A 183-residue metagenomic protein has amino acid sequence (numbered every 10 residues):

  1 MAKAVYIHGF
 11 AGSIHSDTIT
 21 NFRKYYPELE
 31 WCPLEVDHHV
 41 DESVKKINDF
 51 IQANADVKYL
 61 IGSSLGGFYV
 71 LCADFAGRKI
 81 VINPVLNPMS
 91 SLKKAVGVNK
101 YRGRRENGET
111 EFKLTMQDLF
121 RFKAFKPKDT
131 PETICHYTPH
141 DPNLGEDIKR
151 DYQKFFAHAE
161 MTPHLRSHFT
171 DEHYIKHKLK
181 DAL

Functional and structural regions predicted by a protein language model:
A2-N54: Active-site catalytic motif of lipid deacylating hydrolases and related acyltransferases
Y6-F10, I61, H136-T138: Short hydrophobic segments within beta-strands
H15, I19-R23, V70, G145 (+1 more regions): Short, highly selective alpha-helical patches that border small-molecule cofactor pockets in redox/cofactor-processing
V57-L60, T133: Generic beta-sheet signal
L60-L71: Gly/Ala-rich beta-loop-alpha elbow adjacent to hydrolase catalytic centers
L71-R78: Glycosyltransferases and closely related glycan-assembly transferases that use nucleotide-activated donors
R78-L183: The alpha/beta-hydrolase serine catalytic core
